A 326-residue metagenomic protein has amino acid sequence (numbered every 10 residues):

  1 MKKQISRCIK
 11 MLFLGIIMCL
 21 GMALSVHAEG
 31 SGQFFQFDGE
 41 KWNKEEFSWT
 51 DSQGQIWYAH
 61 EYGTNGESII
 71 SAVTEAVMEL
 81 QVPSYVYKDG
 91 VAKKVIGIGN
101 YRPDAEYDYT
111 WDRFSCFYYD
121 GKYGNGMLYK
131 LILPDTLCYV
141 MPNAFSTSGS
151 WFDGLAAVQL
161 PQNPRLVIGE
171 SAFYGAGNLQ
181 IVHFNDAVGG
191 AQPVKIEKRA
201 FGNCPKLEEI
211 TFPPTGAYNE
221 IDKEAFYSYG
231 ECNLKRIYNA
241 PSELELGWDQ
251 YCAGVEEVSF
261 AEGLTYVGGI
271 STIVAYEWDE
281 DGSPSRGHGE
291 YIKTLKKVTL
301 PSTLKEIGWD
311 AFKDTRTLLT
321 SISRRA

Functional and structural regions predicted by a protein language model:
K2-F13: Bacterial N-terminal signal peptides that target proteins for export
M11-A23: Bacterial N-terminal signal peptides
M22-Q33: Sec-dependent signal peptide cleavage junction
F35-T74: GGW-centered surface loops in extracellular recognition modules
T74-G97, Y107-Y139, S150-V167, G177-K195 (+5 more regions): Structural signature of tandem-repeat unit edges
P142-S146, E170-A172, E197-G202, K223-Y227 (+3 more regions): Consensus positions within tandem repeat domains that build extended binding/scaffold surfaces
I273: Hydrophobic ligand-binding cavity/cleft-lining segments
